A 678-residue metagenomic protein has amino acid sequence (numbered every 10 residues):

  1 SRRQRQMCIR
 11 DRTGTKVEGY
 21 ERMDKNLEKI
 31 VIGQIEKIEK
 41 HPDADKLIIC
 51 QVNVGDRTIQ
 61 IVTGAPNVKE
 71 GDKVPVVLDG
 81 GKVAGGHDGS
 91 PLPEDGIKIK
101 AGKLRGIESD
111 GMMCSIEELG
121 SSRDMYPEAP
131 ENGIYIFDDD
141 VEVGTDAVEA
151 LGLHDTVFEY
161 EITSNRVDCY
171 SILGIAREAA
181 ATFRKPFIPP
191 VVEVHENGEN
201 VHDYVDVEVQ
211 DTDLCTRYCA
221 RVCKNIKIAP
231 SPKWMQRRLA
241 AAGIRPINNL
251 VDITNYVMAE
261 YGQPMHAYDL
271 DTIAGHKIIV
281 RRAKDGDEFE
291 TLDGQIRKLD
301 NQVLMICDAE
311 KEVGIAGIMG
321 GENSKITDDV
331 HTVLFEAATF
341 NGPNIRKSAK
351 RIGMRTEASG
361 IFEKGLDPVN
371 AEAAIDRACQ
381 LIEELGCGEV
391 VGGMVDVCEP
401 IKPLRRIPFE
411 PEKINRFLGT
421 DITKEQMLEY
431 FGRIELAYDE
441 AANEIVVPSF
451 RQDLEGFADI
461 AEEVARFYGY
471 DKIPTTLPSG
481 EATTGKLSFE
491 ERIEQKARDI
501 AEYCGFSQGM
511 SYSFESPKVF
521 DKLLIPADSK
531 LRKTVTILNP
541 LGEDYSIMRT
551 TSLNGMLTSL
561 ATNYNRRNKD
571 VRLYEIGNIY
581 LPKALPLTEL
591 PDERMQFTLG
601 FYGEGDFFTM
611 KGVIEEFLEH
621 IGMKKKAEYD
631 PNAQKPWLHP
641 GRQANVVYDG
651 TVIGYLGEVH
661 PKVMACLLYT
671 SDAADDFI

Functional and structural regions predicted by a protein language model:
S1-Q6, R10-E199, L334, G353 (+4 more regions): Phosphate-backbone binding interfaces of nucleic-acid-interacting proteins
S1-R5, I9, Y669-I678: Single conserved hydrophobic/aromatic residue that forms the stacking wall/gate of nucleotide- or nucleobase-binding
R2, I48, F187-D287: Glycine/proline-enriched, intrinsically flexible loops and inter-domain linkers
P75, G81-S115, G120-Y126, E322-R377 (+7 more regions): Internal insertion modules embedded within essential enzymes
D155-T163, T216-K224, E357-G365, P403-L418 (+5 more regions): Short, hydrophobic beta-strand segments
K185-V205, E389-K413: Terminal amphipathic helices with adjacent charged low-complexity linkers/tails
A229-N255, L270-I273, I279-C398, S507-D672: TRNA-recognition modules of translation machinery and tRNA-sensing kinases, especially anticodon-binding
I407-K569: Extended, well-folded interaction surfaces typified by the phenylalanyl-tRNA synthetase beta subunit core
